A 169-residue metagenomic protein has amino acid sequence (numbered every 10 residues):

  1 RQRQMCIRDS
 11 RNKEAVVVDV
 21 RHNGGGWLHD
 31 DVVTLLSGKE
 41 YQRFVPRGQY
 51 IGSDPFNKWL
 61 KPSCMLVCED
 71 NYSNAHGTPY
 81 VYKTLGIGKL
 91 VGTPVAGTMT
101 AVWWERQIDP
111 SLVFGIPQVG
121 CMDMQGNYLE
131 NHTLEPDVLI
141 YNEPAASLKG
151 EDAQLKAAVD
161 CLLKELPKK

Functional and structural regions predicted by a protein language model:
R1-Q4, R8-D109, S147-Q154, D160-K168: Cleft-lining beta-strand/loop regions that shape enzyme active-site pockets
N71-S73, Q107-L139: Metal-dependent DNA phosphodiester-chemistry modules and their immediately adjacent helices/loops in DNA-processing
D137, Y141, V159-L163: Extracellular low-complexity, Gly/Ser/Thr-rich intrinsically disordered linkers and protease-sensitive activation/hinge
N142-A146: C-terminal or mid-to-C-terminal helical accessory/interaction module adjacent to the motor/catalytic core
